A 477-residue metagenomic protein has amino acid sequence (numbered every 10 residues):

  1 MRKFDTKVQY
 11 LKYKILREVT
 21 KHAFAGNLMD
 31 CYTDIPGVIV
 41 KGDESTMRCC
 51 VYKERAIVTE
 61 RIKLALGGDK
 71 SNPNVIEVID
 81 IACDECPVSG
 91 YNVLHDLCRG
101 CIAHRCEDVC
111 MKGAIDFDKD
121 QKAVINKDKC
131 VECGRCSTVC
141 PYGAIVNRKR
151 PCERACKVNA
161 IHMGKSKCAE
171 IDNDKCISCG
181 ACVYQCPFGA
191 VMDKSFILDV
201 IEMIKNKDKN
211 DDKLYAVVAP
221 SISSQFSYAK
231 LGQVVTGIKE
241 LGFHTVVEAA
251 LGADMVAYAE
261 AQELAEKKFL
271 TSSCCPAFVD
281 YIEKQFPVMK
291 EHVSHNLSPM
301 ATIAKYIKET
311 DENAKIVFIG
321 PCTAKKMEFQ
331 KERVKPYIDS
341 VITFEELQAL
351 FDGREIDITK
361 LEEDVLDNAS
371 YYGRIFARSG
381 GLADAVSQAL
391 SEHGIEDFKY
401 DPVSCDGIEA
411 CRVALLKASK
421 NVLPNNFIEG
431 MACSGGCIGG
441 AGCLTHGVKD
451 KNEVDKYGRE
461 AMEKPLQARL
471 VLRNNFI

Functional and structural regions predicted by a protein language model:
M1-G67, P187, D193-I477: Iron-sulfur-associated redox domains of electron-transfer enzymes in respiratory and anaerobic energy metabolism
D69-H95, K112-G113: N-terminal [4Fe-4S]-dependent radical SAM core
E85-V93, D116-Q121, M163, A181 (+4 more regions): Gly-rich Lys/Arg/Thr-decorated short loops/hinges at beta-loop-alpha junctions or inter-strand turns that position
V88-Y91, H104, G134, D208-N210: Short flexible coil/turn linkers enriched for glycine and charged/polar residues that connect secondary-structure
L97, D128, A219-S221: Short strand-loop junctions, especially beta-strand C-caps/beta-turns that link beta-sheets to coils or alpha-helices
C98-C101, C130, C176: Short Cys/His-rich zinc-binding micro-motifs
R99-C101, I145, S224-A229: Short, surface-exposed ligand-recognition loops at beta-strand->loop->(often short) alpha-helix junctions that present
A103-I125, R135-D172, I177, A181-I197 (+1 more regions): Iron-sulfur cluster-binding cysteine motifs and their immediate structural context in ferredoxin-like electron-transfer
